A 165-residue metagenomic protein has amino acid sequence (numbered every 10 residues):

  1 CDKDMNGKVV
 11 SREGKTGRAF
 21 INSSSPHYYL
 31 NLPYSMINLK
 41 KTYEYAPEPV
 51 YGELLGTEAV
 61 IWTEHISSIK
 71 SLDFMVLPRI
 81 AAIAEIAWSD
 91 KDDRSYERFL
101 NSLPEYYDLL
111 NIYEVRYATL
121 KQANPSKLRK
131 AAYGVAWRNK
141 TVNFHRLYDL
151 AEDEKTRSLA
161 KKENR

Functional and structural regions predicted by a protein language model:
C1-R165: Substrate-binding groove of N-acetylhexosamine-processing glycoside hydrolases
